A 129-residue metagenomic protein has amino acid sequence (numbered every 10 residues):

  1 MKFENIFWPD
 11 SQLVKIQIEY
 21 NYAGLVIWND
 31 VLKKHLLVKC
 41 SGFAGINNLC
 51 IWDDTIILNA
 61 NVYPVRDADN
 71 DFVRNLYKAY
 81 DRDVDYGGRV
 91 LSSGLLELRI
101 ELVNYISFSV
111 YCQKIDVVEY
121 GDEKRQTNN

Functional and structural regions predicted by a protein language model:
M1-N129: Surface-exposed, interaction-prone regions used to assemble/regulate multi-protein complexes
